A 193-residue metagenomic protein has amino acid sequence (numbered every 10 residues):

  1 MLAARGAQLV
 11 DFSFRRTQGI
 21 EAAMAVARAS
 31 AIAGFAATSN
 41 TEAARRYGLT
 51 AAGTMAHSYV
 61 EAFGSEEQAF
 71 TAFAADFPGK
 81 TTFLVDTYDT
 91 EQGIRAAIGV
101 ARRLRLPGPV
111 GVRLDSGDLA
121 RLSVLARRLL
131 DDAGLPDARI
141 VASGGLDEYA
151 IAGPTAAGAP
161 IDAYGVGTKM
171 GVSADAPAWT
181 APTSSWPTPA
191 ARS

Functional and structural regions predicted by a protein language model:
M1-A133, E148-A150, A156: Buried, small/hydrophobic-residue-enriched core segments of structured protein domains
T54, L84-D86, R113-G117, V141-S143 (+2 more regions): Generic beta-strand/beta-sheet core signal
V110, A138-R139: Short beta-alpha connecting loops at secondary-structure transitions that line or flank enzyme active sites
R128-A133, A138, L146-S193: Gly/Ser/Thr/Ala-enriched C-terminal appendages of enzymes
